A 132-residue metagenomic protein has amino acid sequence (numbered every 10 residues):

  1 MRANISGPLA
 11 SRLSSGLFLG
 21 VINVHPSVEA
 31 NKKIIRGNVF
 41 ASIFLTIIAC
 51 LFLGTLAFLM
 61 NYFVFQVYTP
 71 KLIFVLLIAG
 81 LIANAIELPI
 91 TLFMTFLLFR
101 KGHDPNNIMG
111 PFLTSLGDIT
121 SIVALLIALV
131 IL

Functional and structural regions predicted by a protein language model:
M1-N4, I35-I47, L77-L81, P111-I119: Transmembrane helix-bundle signature of multi-pass membrane transporters/permeases
M1-S11, A85: Hydrophobic alpha-helical membrane-embedded segments
G7-N61: Helix-loop-helix junctions within the multi-pass membrane cores of secondary transporters/permeases
P8-S27, I90-G110: Juxtamembrane helix-loop transition segments at the membrane interface in multi-pass membrane proteins
L45-G54, N84, L88, I122 (+1 more regions): Hydrophobic alpha-helical transmembrane segments in multi-pass membrane proteins
T55-L81: Membrane-interfacial helix-loop-helix connectors in multipass membrane proteins
V67-P70, L97, L126-A128: Hydrophobic packing and interface segments
G117-L132: Hydrophobic alpha-helical transmembrane segments in multi-pass integral membrane proteins
